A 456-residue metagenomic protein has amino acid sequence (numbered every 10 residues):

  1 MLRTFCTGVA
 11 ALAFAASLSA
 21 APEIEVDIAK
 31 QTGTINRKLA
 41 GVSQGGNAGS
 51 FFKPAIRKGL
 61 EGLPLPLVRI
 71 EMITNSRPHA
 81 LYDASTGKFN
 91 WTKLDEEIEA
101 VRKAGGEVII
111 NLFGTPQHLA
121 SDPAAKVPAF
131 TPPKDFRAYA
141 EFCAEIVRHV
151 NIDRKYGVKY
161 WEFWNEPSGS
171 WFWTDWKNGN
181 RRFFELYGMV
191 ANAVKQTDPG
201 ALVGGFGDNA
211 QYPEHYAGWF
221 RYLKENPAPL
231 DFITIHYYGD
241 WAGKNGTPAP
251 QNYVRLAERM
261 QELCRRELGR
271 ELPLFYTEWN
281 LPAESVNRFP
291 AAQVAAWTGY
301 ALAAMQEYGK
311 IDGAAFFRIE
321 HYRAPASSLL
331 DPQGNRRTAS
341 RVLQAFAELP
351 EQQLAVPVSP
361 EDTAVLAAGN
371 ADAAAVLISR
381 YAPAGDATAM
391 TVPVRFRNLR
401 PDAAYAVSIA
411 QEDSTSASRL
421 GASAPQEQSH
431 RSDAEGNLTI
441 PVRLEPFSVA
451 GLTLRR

Functional and structural regions predicted by a protein language model:
A20-L63, P446, R456: Mature N-terminal, pre-catalytic/accessory segment of carbohydrate-active enzymes
V42, V101, I146, W161 (+9 more regions): Conserved, mostly hydrophobic/aromatic
L63-P248, R259, R270: Substrate-binding cleft and catalytic face of glycoside hydrolase catalytic domains, especially the flexible beta-alpha
Y238-E284, I311-D312, G334-N335: Glycoside hydrolase catalytic-domain groove-lining segments
Y276-D372: Aromatic/acidic polysaccharide-binding cleft in carbohydrate-active enzymes
P360-A403, A410-S414, E445-T453: Carbohydrate-binding surface patches
G421-R456: C-terminal beta-strand-rich structural cap/linker in extracellular carbohydrate-active enzymes
